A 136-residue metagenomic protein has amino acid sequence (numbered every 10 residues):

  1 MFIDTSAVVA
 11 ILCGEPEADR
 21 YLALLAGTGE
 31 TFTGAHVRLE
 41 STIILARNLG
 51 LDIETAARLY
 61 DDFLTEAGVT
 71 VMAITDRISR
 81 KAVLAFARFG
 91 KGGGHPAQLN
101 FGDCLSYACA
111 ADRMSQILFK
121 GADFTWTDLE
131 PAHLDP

Functional and structural regions predicted by a protein language model:
M1-V37, N48-D62, W126, D135: Short, well-structured N-terminal submotif of metal-dependent ribonuclease cores
L25, T65, A111: Anion (oxyanion) recognition and catalysis
G27-T31, G68-T70, S115: Short active-site oxyanion
F32, M72, A132: General small-molecule cofactor/ligand-binding pocket signal
T42, A46-R77: Active-site-proximal, substrate-binding regions of enzyme catalytic domains and RNA-binding/basic surfaces
T70-Q116: Active-site neighborhoods of divalent-metal-dependent phosphate/nucleic-acid chemistry enzymes
Y107-P136: Acidic, PIN/NYN-like endoribonuclease modules and their adjacent C-terminal/linker elements
